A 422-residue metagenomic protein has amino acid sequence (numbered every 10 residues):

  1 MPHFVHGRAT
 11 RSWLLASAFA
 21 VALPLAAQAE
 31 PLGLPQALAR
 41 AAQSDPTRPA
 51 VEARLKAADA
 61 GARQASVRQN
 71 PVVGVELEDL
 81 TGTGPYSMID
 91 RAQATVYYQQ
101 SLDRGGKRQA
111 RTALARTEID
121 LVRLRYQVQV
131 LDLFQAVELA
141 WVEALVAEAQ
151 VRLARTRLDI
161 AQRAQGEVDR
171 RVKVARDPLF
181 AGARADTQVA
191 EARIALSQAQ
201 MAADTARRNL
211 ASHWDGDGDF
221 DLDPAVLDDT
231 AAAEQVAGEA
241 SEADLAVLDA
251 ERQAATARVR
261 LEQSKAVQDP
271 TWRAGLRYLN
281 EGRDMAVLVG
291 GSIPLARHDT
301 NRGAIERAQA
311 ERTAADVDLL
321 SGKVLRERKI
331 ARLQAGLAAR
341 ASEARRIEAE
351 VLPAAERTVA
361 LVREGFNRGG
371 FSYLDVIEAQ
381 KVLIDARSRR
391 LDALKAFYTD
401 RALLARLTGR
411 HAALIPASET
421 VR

Functional and structural regions predicted by a protein language model:
P2-V5, Q129-E242, L333-R340: Periplasmic alpha-helical coiled-coil/stalk elements that build and connect Gram-negative outer-membrane
H3-H6, R389-R422: Acidic, low-complexity, intrinsically disordered peripheral segments
W13-P24: Bacterial N-terminal signal peptides
A27-L77, A92, S101-L102, A110 (+7 more regions): Bacterial Sec-pathway N-terminal export signals of envelope proteins
A39-P49, K56-P71, P85-M88, V96-A113 (+7 more regions): A glycine-/polar-enriched beta->alpha junction
A50-A65, Q129, L133-L158, R163-G166 (+5 more regions): Amphipathic alpha-helical coiled-coil segments
V73-D79, W272-Y278: Transmembrane beta-barrel strands of outer-membrane/channel proteins
T95-Y97, W141, T271, L288-G290 (+1 more regions): Membrane-embedded beta-strand positions in outer-membrane beta-barrel channels/transporters
